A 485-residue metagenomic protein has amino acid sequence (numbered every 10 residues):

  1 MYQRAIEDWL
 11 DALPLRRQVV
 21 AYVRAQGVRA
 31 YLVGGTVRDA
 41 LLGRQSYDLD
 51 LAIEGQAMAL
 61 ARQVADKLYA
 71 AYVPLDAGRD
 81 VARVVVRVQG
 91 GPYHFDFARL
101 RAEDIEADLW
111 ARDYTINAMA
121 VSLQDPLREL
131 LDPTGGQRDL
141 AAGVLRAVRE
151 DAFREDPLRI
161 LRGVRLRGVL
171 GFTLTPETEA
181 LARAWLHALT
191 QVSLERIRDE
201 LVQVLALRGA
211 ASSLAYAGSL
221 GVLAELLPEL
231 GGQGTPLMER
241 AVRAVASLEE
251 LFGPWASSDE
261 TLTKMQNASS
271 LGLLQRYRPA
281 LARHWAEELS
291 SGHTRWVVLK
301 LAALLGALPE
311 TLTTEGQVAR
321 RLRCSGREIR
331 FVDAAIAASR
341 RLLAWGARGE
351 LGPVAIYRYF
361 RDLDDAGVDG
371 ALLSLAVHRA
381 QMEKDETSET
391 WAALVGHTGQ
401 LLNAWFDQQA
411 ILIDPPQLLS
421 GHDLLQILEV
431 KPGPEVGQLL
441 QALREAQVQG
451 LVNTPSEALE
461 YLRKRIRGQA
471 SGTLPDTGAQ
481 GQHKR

Functional and structural regions predicted by a protein language model:
M1-R485: Catalytic cores of the polymerase beta-like nucleotidyltransferase superfamily and closely associated nucleotide
